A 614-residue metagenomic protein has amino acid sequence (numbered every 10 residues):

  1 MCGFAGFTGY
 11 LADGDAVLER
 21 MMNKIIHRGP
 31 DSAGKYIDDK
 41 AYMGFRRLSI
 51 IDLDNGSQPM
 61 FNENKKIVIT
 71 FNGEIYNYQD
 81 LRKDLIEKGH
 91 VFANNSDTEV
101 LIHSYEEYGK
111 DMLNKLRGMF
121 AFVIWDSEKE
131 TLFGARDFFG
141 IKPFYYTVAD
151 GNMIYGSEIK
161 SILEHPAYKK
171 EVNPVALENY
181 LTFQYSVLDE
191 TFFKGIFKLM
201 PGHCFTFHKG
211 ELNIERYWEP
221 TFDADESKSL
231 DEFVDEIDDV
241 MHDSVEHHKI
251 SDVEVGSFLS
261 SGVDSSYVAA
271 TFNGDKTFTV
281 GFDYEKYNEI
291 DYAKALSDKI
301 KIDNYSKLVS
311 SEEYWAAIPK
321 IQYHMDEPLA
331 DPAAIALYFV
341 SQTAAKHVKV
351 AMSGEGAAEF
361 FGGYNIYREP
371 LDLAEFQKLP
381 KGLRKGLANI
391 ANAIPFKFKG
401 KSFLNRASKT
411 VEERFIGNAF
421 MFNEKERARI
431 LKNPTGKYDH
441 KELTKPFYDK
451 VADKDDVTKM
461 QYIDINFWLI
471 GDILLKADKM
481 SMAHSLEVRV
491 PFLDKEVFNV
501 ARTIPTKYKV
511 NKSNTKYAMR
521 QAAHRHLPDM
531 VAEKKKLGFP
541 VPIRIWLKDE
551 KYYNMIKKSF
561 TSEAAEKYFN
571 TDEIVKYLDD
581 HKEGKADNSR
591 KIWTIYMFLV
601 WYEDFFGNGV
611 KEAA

Functional and structural regions predicted by a protein language model:
M1-M325, L337, S341, R525 (+2 more regions): Cysteine-centered catalytic environments shared across enzyme families
T8-G14, E87, S127-I154, F222-Y438 (+5 more regions): ATP-dependent adenylate-handling active sites, centered on carboxylate activation for C-N bond formation
A33-K35, S96-V100, T515-A522, K534-R544: Polar, surface-exposed loop/tail segments that function as active-site lids or cofactor/substrate-recognition elements
L81-G89, K441-D456, R502, K567-K585: Short amphipathic alpha-helical segments and their helix-coil junctions
K88-S96, D111, A167-P174, E232 (+4 more regions): Structural motif
H103-E106, E178-S186, I463-G471, K591-F605: Short, hydrophobic/amphipathic alpha-helical patches that form generic packing surfaces within helical domains
L527-H581, K585: PAPS-dependent sulfotransferase catalytic core
S562-A614: Acidic, carboxylate-rich catalytic segments that either coordinate divalent cations
